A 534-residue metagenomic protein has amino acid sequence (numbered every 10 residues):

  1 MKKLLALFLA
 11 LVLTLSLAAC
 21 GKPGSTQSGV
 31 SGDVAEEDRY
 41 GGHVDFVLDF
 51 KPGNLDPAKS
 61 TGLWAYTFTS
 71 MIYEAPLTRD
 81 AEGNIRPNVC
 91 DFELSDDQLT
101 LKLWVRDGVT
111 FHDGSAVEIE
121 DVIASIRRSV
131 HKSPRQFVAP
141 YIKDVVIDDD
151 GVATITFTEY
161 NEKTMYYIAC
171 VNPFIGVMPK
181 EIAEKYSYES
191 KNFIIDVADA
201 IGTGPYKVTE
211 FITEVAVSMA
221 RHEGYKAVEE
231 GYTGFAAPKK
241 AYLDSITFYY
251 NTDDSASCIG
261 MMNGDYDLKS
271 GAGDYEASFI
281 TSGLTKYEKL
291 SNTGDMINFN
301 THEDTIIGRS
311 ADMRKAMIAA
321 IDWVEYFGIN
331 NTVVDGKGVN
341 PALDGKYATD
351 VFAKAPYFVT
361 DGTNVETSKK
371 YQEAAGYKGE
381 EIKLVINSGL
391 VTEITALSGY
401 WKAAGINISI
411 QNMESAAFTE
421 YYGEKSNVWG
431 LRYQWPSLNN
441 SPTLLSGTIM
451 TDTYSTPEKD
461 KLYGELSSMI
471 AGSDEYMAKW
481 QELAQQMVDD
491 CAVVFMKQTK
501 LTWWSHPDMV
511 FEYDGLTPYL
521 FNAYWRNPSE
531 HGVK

Functional and structural regions predicted by a protein language model:
V47-D96, W104, R127, I201: N-terminal lobe/hinge region of extracytoplasmic solute-binding protein
A81-N84, N172-S245, S255: Gly/Pro-rich hinge or "lid" segments in bacterial periplasmic/extracellular proteins
D91-R135, D148, T154-E159, I307-R309 (+1 more regions): Aromatic- and charge-enriched surface segment that lines or borders ligand/interaction sites
E118-S125, V152-T154, G204-P205, Y242-D244 (+5 more regions): Alpha-helical secondary-structure segments
F137-Y186, P205-I212: Surface-exposed binding/hinge segments that line and control ligand-binding clefts or catalytic entry sites
Y206, V333-A374: Structural transition elements
I212, A216-V217, I318-D350, G389-S398 (+1 more regions): Detector for C-terminal structural segments
A227-F279, N407: Ligand-site clamp/hinge motif
